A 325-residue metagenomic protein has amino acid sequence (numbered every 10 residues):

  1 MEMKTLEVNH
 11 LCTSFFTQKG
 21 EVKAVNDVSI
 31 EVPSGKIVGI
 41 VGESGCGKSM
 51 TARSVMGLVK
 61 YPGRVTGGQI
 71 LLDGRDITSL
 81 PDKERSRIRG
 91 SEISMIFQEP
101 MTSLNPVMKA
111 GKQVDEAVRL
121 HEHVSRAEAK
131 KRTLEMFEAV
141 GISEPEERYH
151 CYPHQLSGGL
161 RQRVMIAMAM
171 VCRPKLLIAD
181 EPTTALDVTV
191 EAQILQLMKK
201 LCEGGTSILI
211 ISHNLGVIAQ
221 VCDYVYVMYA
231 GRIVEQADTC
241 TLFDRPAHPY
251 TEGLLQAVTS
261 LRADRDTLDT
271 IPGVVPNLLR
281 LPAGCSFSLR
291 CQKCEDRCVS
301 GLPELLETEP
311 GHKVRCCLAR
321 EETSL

Functional and structural regions predicted by a protein language model:
E2-T5, S14-D27, L58-R64, P81-E84 (+3 more regions): A short, flexible loop at the N-terminus of ABC-type nucleotide-binding domains that lies
V65-D76: Conserved ABC transporter NBD signature motif
R75-D76, A127-E147, L255-Q256: Conserved ABC ATPase "signature" region
V114, I166, V190, I194: Hydrophobic anchor residue at the start of the ABC signature
S143-E146, Q236-L325: Short catalytic/signature loops enriched in Gly
V171-K175: A short, proline-enriched helix->beta-strand linker immediately N-terminal to the Walker B motif in ABC-type P-loop
I178, P182, L186, V190-D266: P-loop NTP-binding/switch modules centered on Walker-like glycine-rich loops
